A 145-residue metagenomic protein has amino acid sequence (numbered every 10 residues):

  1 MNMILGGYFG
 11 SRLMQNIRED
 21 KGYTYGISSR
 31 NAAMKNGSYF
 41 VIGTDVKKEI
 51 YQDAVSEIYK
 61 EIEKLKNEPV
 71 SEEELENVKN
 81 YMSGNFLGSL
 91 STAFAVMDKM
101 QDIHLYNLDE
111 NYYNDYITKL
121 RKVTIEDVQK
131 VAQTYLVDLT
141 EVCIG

Functional and structural regions predicted by a protein language model:
M1-S11: His/Glu-based metal-binding/catalytic segments typifying zinc-dependent metallopeptidases
Y8, T24, S28, A32-S89: M16/insulysin-pitrilysin zinc metalloprotease superfamily fold
F9-G10, S71, D109, I125: Amphipathic alpha-helical protein-protein interaction surfaces
R12, G37-Y39, L136-L139: Extracytoplasmic
R12-D20: Short amphipathic alpha-helix segments
E76-G145: C-terminal regions of mature proteins
